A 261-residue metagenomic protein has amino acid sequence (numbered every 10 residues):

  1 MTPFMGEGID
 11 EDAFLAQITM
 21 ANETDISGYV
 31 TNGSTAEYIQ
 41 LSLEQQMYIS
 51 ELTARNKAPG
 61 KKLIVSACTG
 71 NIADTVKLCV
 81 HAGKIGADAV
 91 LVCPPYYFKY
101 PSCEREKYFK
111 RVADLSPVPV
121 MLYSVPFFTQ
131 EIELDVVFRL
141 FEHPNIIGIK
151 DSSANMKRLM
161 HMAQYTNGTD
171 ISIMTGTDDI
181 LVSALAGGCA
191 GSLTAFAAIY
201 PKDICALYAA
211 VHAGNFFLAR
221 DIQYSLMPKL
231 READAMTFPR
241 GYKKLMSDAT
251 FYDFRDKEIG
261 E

Functional and structural regions predicted by a protein language model:
T2-T129: Active-site beta->alpha loop and helix N-cap motifs at the rims of alpha/beta catalytic domains
F14, Q46, S50, T75 (+5 more regions): A general structural signal for well-ordered alpha-helical segments in protein cores
R55, V182, A209, K243-S247: Generic alpha-helical structural context detector
D114, F128-D234: Catalytic alpha/beta core domains of metabolic enzymes, predominantly
L122-S124, I146, K257-E258: Glycine-rich phosphate-binding "P-loop"
L185-C189, M227-G260: Conserved short secondary-structure transition element at the edge of the structured enzyme core that lines
A206-A213, D253-E261: Short alpha-helical "patches" and their helix-cap loops
